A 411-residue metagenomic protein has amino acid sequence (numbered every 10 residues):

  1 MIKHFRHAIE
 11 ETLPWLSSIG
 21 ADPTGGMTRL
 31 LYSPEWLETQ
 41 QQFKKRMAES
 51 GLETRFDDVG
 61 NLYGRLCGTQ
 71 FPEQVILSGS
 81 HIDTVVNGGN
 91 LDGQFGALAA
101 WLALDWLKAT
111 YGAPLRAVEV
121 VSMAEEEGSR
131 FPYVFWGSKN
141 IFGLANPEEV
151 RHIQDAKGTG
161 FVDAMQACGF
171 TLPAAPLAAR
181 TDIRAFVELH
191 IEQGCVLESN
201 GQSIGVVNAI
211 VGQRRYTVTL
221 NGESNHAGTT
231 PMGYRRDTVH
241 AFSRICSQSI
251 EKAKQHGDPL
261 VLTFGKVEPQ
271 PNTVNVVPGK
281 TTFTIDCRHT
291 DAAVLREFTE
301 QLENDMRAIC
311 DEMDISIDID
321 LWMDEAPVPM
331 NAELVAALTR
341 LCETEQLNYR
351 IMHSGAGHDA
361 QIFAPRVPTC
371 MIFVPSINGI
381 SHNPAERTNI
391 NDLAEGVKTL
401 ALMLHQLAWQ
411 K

Functional and structural regions predicted by a protein language model:
I2-S33, A124, H382: N-terminal capping segment at the start of a domain
I9, W15, D22, G79-S80 (+2 more regions): Zn-dependent metallopeptidase/amidohydrolase metal-coordination segment
A21-C67: A non-catalytic alpha/beta surface segment that caps or lines the substrate-entry region of metallo-dependent hydrolase
R29-Y32, T263-N272, T284-T290, S316-V335: A short beta-alpha structural unit
E38, I210, H226, T230-H256 (+2 more regions): His/Asp/Glu-rich mid-to-C-terminal helical/loop segments that flank catalytic regions of hydrolases
K44-A48, E53, L62-A164, E395: Active-site metal-coordination/substrate-binding segment of hydrolases, especially metallo-dependent peptidases
S78, G88-E127, R214-L220, H226-K252 (+3 more regions): Alpha-helical metal-binding/catalytic segments enriched in His/Glu/Asp
E125-E126, R130-A292: Midchain, well-structured core segments that form catalytic/ion-binding scaffolds
